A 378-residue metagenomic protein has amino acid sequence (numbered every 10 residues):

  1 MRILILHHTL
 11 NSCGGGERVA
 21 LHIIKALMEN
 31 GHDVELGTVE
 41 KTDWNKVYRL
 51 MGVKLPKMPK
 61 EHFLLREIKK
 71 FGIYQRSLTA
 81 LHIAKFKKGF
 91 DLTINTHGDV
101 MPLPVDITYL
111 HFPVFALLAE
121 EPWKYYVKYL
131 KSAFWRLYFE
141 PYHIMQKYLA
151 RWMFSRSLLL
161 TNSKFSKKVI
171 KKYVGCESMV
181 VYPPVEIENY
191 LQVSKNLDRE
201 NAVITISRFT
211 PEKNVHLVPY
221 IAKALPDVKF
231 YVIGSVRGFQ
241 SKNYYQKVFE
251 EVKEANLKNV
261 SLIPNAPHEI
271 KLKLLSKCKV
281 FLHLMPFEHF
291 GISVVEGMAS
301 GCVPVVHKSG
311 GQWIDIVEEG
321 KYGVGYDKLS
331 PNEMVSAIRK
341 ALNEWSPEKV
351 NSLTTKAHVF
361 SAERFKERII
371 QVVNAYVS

Functional and structural regions predicted by a protein language model:
R18-H22, N201, T210-A224, N243: A conserved mid-protein helix/loop that constitutes part of the nucleotide-sugar donor-binding site
E35-D99: Active-site donor-binding segments of glycosyltransferases and PAPS-dependent sulfotransferases
Y126-L159, K167-K168: Membrane-proximal helix-turn-helix segments that form the acceptor-binding/catalytic region of lipid-linked
K171-K172, M179, P184-N201: Acidic anion/phosphate-binding donor-loop and adjacent secondary structure in glycosyltransferase catalytic cores
Y245-A266: Nucleotide-activated donor-binding/catalytic signature segment of Leloir-type glycosyltransferases, i.e., the conserved
P286: Aromatic "clamp/platform" in nucleotide-sugar-dependent glycosyltransferases that forms part of the donor/acceptor
V303-H307: Short hydrophobic beta-strand element within catalytic cores of glycosyltransferases and related nucleotide-activated
L329, N343-Y376: A charged, aromatic-enriched C-terminal amphipathic alpha-helix characteristic of glycosyltransferases across folds
